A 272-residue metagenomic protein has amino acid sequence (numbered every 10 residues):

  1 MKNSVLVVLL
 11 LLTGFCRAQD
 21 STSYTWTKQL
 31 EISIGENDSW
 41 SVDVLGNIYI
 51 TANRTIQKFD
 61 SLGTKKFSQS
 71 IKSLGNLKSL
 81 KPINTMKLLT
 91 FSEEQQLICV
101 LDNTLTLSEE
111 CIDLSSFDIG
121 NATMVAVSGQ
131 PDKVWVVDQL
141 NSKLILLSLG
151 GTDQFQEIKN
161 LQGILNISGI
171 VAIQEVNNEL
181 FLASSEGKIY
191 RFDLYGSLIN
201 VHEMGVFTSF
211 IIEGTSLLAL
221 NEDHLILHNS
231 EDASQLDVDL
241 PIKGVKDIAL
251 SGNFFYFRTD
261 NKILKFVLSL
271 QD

Functional and structural regions predicted by a protein language model:
M1-T27: Bacterial Sec-dependent N-terminal signal peptides
T25-I32, T64-S70, S108-S116, D153-L165 (+2 more regions): A short beta-strand motif characteristic of beta-propeller blades
L30-N53: Beta-strand-rich domains and repeat architectures in extracellular enzymes and scaffolds, especially beta-propellers
G35-S41, L74-P82, I119-A126, N166-A172 (+2 more regions): Repeated scaffold domains used in trafficking and secretory/extracellular systems, primarily beta-propellers
L45-G46, T85-M86, Q130-D132, N177-N178 (+2 more regions): Short coil/turn segments that connect the beta-strands within blades of beta-propeller domains
Y49-N53, L89-E94, W135-L140, L182-E186 (+2 more regions): Conserved beta-strand positions in repeat-built beta-propeller and related beta-rich domains
D60-T64, D102-L105, S148-G151, D193-S197 (+2 more regions): Short loop/turn segments that connect beta-strands within beta-propeller blades
K246-D272: Blade-level signature of beta-propeller repeat domains, shared across WD40, Kelch, NHL, RCC1 and BNR/Asp-box propellers
